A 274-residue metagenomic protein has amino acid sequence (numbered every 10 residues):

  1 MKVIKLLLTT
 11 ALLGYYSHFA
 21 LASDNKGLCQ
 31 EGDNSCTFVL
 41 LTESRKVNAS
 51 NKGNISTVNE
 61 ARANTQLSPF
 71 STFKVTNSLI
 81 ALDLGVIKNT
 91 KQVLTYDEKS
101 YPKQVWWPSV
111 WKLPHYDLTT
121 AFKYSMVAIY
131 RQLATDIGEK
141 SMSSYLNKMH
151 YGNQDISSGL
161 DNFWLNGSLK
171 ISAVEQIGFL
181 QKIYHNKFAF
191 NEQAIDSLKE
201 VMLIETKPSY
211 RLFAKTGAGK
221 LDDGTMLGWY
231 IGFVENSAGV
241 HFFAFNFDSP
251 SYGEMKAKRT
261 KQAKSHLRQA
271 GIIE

Functional and structural regions predicted by a protein language model:
K2-T9: Sec-dependent signal peptide recognition, specifically the positively charged N-region followed immediately by
T10-A20: Hydrophobic h-region of N-terminal signal peptides that target proteins for export in Gram-negative bacteria
H18-S68: Beta-lactamase-like hydrolase cores
A22-K26, G32, T135-K140, Y184-E274: Structured C-terminal helix/loop/strand segments within mature extracytoplasmic catalytic/sensor domains
L41-S44, V58-E60, F122-S125, L133-A134 (+4 more regions): Active-site-proximal beta-strand/loop segments in catalytic clefts of secreted hydrolases
L67-V93, A121, F243: Active-site SXXK
D83-S100, F190-A194: Short, well-structured active-site flanking segments
Y96, W106-A189: Active-site-adjacent helix/loop patches that line small-molecule binding or acyl-intermediate pockets
